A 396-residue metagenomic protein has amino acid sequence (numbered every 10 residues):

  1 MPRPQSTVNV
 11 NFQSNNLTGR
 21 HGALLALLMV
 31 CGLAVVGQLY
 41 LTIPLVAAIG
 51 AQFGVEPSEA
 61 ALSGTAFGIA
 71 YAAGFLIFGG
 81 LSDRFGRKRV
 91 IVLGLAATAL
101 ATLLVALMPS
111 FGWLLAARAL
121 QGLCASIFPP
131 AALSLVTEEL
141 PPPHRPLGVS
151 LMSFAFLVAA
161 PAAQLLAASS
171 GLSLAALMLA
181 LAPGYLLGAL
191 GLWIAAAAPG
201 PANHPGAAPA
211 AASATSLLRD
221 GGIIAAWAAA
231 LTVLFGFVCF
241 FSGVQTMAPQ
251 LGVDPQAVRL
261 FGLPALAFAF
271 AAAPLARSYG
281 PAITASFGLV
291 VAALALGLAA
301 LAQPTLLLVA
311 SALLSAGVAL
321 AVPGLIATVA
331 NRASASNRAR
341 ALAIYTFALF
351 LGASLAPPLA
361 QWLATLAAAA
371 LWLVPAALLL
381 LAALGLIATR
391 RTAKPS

Functional and structural regions predicted by a protein language model:
V10-T18, A197-A226: Juxtamembrane intracellular "pre-TM" segments in multi-pass secondary transporters
G54, G86, L107-W113, L301-Q303: Helix-breaking motifs and short loop linkers at transmembrane-helix boundaries and internal kinks in secondary membrane
A73-P109: Conserved MFS/SLC helix-loop-helix module at the cytosolic interface between two early adjacent transmembrane helices
F75-G86, F268-P281, A364: Helix-to-loop junctions at the C-terminal end of transmembrane segments in multipass secondary transporters
A97, A101, G112-L120, T305-L313: Paired small-residue
F111, A117-F156: Cytoplasmic helix-loop-helix junction between adjacent transmembrane helices in 12-TM secondary transporters
W113, P141-A196: Helix-loop-helix hairpin linking two adjacent transmembrane segments in secondary transporters
A282-L325: C-terminal transmembrane helical hairpin of 12-TM major facilitator-type secondary transporters
